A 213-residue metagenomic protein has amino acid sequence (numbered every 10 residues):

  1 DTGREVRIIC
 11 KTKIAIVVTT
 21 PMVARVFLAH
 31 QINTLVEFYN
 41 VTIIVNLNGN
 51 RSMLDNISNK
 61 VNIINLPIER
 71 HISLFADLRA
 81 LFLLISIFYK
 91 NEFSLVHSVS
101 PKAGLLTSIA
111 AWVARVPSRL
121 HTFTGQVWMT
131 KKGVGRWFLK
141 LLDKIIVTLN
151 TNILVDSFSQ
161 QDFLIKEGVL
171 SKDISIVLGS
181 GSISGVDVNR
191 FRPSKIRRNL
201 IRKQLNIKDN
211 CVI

Functional and structural regions predicted by a protein language model:
R4-T12, N56, R192-I213: Nucleotide-sugar donor-binding and catalytic loop/hinge architecture of NDP-sugar-dependent glycosyltransferases
K13-V18, A111-V127, D143, L154 (+1 more regions): Active-site proximal beta-strand in glycosyltransferases
I16-A76, F163, G168, I174-I176: N-terminal strand-loop element at the rim of the active site of nucleotide-sugar-dependent glycosyltransferases
V26-F27, F75-F82, P117-S118, V127-L149: Nucleotide-sugar donor phosphate/pyrophosphate-binding loop at the beta->alpha transition of glycosyltransferases
V45, S98, L154-F158: Short beta-strand scaffold positions
I64-N65, K144-R198, I207: Donor nucleotide-sugar binding/catalytic pocket of nucleotide-sugar-dependent glycosyltransferases
I87-S94, I207-K208: Glycine-rich phosphate-binding loop signature in dinucleotide/nucleotide-binding domains
S98-G104: Short His-centered aromatic/hydrophobic patch
